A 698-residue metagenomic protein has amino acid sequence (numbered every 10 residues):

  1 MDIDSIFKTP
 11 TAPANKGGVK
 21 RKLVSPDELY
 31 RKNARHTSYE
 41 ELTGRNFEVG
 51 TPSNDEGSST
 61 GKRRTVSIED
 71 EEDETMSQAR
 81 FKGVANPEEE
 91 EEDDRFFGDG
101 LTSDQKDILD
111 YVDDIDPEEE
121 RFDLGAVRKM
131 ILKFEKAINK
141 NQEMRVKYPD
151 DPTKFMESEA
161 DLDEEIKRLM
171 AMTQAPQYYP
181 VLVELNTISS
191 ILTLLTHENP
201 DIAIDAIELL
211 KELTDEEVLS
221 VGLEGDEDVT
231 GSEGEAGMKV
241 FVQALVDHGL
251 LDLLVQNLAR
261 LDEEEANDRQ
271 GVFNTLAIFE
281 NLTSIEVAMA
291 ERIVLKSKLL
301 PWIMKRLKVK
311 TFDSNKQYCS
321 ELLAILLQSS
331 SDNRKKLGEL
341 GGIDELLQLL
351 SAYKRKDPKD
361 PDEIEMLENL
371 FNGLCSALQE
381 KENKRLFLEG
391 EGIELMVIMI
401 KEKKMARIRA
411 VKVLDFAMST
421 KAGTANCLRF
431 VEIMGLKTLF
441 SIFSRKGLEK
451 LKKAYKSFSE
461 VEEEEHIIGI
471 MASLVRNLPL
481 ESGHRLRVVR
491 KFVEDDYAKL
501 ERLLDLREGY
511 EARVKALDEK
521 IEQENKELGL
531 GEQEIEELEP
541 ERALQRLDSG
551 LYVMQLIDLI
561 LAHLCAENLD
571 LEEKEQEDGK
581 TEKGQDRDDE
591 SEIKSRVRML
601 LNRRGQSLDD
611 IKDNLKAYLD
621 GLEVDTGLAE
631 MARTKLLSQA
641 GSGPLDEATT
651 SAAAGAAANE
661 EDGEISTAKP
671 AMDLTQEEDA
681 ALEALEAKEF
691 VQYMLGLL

Functional and structural regions predicted by a protein language model:
D2-Q174, Y178, D215, G231-S232 (+10 more regions): N-terminal "cap/leader" segments of large eukaryotic alpha-helical scaffolds
I108-G125, N186-A206, G234-Q243, A324-L337 (+2 more regions): Generic detector of contiguous secondary-structure segments
V127, V183-S189, G234, M238 (+10 more regions): Core helices of alpha-solenoid repeat scaffolds
P149-P152, A175, L182, T187-L192 (+9 more regions): HEAT/HEAT-like alpha-solenoid repeats
K154-R168, N199-V229, D247, Q256-S284 (+13 more regions): Alpha-helical solenoid repeats of the armadillo/HEAT superfamily in eukaryotic scaffolding/adaptor proteins
M289-A290, N333: Inter-helical turn/loop segments and adjacent helix faces that build the functional surface of alpha-helical bundle
N568-Y618: C-terminal/domain-terminus segments
S642-T667: Long intrinsically disordered, low-complexity regions that are acidic and Ser/Thr-rich
